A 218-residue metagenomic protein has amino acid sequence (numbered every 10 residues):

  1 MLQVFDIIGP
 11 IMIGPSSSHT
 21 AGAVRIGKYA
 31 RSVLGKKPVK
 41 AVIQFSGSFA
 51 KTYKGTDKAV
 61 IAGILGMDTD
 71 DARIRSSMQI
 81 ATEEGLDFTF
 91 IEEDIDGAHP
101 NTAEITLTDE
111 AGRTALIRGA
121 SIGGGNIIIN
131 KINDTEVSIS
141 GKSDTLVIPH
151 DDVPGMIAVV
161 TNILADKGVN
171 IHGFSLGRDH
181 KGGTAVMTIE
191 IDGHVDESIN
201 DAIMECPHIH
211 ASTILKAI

Functional and structural regions predicted by a protein language model:
M1-D6, V33-K40, G47-G55: N-terminal glycine-rich anion-binding loops that anchor highly charged ligand groups
L2-P15, S212: Generic N-terminal amphipathic, Lys/Arg-enriched alpha-helix
G9-G27: Conserved phosphate/anionic-ligand binding catalytic regions in large, soluble enzymes, centered on
G22-V33, M156: Alpha-helical support elements that line or immediately flank enzyme active sites and cofactor-binding pockets
R31-V42, P100, L107: Non-transmembrane, aqueous-exposed alpha-helical and coiled segments at domain scale
V42-E83: A structural-propensity feature for long, helix-poor, extended segments
Q79-I117: C-terminal edge-of-domain segments
F88-F90, T114-I218: A conserved regulatory-domain signal marking ACT and ACT-like small-molecule sensing domains and adjacent regulatory
